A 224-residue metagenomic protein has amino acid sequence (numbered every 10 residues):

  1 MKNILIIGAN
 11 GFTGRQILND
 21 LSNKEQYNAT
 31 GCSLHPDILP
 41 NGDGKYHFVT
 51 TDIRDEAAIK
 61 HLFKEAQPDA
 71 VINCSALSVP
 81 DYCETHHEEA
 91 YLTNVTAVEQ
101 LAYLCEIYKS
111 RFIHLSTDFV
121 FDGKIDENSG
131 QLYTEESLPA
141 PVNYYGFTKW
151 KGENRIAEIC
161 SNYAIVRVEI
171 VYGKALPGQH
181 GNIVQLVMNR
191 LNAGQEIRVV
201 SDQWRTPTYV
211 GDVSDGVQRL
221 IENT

Functional and structural regions predicted by a protein language model:
K2-K24: N-terminal Rossmann NAD(P)H-binding glycine-rich loop of SDR-like oxidoreductase domains
I7, C32, C74-S75, F112-D118 (+2 more regions): SDR active-site strand-loop-helix element
K24-T30: A generic structural motif
G31-P40, D52-I53, S75-A76: N-terminal Rossmann-fold cofactor-binding loop
T50-T93: NAD(P)H-binding glycine-rich loop region in Rossmannoid oxidoreductase-like domains and their noncatalytic homologs
V71, T85-I113: NAD(P)-cofactor binding segment of oxidoreductase domains
L92, T96-Q100, V120-V166, I170-Y172 (+2 more regions): Catalytic helix-loop patch of NAD(P)-dependent Rossmann-fold dehydrogenases
N154-R205, G211-R219: NAD(P)-dependent short-chain dehydrogenase/reductase
